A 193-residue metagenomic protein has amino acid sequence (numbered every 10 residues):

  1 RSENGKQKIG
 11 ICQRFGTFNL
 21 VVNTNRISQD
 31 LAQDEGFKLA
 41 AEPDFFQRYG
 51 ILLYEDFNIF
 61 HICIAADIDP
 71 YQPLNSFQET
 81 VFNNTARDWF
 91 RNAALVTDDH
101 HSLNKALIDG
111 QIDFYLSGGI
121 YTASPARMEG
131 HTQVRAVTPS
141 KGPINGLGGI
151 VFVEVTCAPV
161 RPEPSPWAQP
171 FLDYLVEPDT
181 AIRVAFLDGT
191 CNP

Functional and structural regions predicted by a protein language model:
R1-V21, R48, L147: A structural signal for short loop-to-beta-strand junctions that line the ligand-binding cleft of periplasmic/secreted
S2-Q7, N23, E42-F46, I64-I68 (+2 more regions): Flexible glycine/proline-enriched surface loops and loop-helix/loop-strand junctions
G16, E79-W89, T132-V160: Periplasmic-binding protein-like
T17-L20, R26-S28, E55-I59, I120-S124 (+3 more regions): Solvent-exposed loop/turn segments at secondary-structure junctions within structured extracellular/periplasmic domains
S28-D44: Flexible hinge/capping segments at coil-to-helix
G36-A40, L103-A106, I112, T122 (+2 more regions): Short, hydrophobic alpha-helical packing/hinge segments within bilobed ligand-binding/sensory domains
I51-Y54, N58-A66, P70-V137: Ligand-binding pocket segment of bilobal, Venus flytrap-like solute-binding proteins
E154-P193: Mature extracytoplasmic/periplasmic domains
